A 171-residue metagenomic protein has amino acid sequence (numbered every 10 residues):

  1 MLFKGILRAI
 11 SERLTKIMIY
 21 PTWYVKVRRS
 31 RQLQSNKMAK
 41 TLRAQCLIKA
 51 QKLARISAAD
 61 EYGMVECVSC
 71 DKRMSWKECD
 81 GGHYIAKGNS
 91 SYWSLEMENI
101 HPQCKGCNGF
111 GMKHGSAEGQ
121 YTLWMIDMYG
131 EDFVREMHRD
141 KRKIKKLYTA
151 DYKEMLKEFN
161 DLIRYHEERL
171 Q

Functional and structural regions predicted by a protein language model:
M1-L53, A58, R73-M74, M137-Q171: A boundary/linker detector
I48-D80, C104, F110: Short cysteine-rich loop/turn motifs with clustered Cys
V65, S90-M112: Short beta-strand-alpha-helix junction that forms the catalytic/metal-binding core of metal-dependent nuclease domains
K77-Y84, H114-G119: Short Cys/His-rich "knuckle" micro-motifs
A86, M128: Short edge-strand/loop segments of extracellular domains
Y129-R139: Short, surface-exposed acidic
